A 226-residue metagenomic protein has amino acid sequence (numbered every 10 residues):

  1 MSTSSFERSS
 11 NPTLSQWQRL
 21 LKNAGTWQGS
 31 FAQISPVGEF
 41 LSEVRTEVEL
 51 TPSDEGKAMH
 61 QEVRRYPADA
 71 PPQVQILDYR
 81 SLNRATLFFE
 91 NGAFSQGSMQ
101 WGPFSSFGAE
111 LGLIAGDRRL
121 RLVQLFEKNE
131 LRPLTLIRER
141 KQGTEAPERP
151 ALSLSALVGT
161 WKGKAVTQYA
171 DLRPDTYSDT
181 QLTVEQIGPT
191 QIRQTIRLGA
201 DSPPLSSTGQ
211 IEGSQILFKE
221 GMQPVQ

Functional and structural regions predicted by a protein language model:
S9-T26, E145-T160: N-terminal helix-cap/turn-to-beta initiation motif at the start of protein domains
K22-P36, L154-D171: Tryptophan-anchored aromatic micro-motifs
G29-F31, V44-T51, T180: Beta-strand-enriched cores of mature, soluble protein domains
E39-R45, P103-S105: Amphipathic hydrophobic-ligand
P52-S106, D171-Q226: Central antiparallel beta-sheet cores of small beta-barrel/beta-sandwich binding domains
A109-Q124: Phosphate/adenylate-binding glycine loop and adjacent helical scaffold
G116-R118, E127-E130, I137, Y177 (+1 more regions): Preference for intrinsically disordered or flexible, low-complexity segments and adjacent hinge/connector residues
Q124-Q168, V184: Surface-exposed beta-loop interaction hotspot
